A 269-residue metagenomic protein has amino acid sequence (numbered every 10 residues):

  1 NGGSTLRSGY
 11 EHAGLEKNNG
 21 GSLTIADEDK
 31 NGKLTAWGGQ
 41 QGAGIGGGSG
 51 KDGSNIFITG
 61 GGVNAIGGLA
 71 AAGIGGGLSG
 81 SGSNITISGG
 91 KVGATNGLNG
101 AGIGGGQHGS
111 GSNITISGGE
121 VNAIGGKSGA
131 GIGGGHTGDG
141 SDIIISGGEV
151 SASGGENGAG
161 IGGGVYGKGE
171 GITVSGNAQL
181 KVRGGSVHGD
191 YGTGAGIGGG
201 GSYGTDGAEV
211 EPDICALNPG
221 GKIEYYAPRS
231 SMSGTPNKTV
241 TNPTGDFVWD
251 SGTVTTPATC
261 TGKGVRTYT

Functional and structural regions predicted by a protein language model:
N1-V248: A composition-driven surface/loop motif
G234, T244-T269: Extracellular modular ligand-binding repeats in secreted and cell-surface proteins
